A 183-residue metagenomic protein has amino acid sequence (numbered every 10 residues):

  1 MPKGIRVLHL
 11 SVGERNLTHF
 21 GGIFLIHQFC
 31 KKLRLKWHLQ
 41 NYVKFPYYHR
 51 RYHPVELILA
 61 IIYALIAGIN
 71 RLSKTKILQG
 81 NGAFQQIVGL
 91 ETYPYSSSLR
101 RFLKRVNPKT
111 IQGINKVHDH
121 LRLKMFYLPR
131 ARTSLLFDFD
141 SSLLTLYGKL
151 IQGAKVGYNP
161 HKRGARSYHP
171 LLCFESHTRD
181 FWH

Functional and structural regions predicted by a protein language model:
M1-H183: Dynamic "connector" segments at or just before major functional cores
